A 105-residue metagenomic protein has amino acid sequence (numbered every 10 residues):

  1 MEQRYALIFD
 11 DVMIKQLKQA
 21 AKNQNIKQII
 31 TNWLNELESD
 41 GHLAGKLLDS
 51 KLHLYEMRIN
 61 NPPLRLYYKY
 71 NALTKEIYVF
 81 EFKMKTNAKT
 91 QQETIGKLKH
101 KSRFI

Functional and structural regions predicted by a protein language model:
M1-T31: Arg/Lys-rich, positively charged N-terminal/basic patches that mediate binding to nucleic acids
Q3-A6, H42, I59-R65, K69-I105: Enriched for short, Lys/Arg-rich terminal
I8, K18, N35, L48-D49 (+1 more regions): Compositionally biased amphipathic helical and low-complexity segments enriched in hydrophobic
N32-N60: A short, surface-exposed loop/turn module that caps and links secondary-structure elements
